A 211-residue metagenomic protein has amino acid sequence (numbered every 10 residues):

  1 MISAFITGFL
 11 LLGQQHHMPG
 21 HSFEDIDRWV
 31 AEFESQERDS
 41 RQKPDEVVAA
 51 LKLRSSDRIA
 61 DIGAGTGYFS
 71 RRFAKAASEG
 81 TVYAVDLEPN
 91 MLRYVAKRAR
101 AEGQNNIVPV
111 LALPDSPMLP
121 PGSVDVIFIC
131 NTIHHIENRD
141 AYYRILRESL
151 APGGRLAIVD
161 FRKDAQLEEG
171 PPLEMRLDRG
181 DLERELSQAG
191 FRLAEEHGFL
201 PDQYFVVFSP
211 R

Functional and structural regions predicted by a protein language model:
G13-R54, R58-A60, Y94: Class I SAM-dependent transferase core
A60, A64-P117: Class I SAM-dependent methyltransferase SAM/SAH-binding core
P117-V126: A short acidic, Gly/Pro-enriched loop at the edge of an enzyme's catalytic core that lines a small-molecule cofactor
D125-R139: A short SAM/SAH-binding and catalytic strip from SAM-dependent methyltransferases
D140-R155: A short glycine-rich, Lys/Arg-flanked "PGG" loop and its adjoining helix->strand segment in the class I
R155-D181: Conserved class I S-adenosyl-L-methionine
M175-A189, E196: Short alpha-helix
E195-R211: Core SAM-dependent methyltransferase catalytic element
